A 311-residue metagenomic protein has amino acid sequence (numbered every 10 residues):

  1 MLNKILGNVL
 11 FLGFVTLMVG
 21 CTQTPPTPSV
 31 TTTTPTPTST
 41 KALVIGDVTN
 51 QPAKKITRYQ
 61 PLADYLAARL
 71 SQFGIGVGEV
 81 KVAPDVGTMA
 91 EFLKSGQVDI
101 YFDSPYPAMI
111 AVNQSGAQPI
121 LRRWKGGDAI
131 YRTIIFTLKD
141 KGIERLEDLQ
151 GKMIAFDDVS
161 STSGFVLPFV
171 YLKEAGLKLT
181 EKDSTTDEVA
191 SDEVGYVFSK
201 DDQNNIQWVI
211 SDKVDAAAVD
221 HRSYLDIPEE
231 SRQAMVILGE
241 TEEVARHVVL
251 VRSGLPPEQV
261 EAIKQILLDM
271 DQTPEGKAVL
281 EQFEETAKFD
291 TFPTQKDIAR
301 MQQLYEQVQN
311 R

Functional and structural regions predicted by a protein language model:
L2-G13, L17-T88, Q97, K277-R311: N-terminal hydrophobic or amphipathic helices and topogenic motifs
T40-R69, Y131-Q207: Bilobed "Venus flytrap"/periplasmic-binding protein-like clamshell domains and structurally analogous long
A42-V48, L121-T137, V189-S191, Y224-D271 (+2 more regions): Periplasmic-binding protein-like
V44-T49, V82-V86, G96-S115, R123-W124 (+3 more regions): Beta->alpha turn/N-cap motifs
R58, L62, D85, M89 (+10 more regions): Stable alpha-helical elements in mature extracytoplasmic
E91-D148, V159, P168: Acidic, polar ligand-binding/catalytic clefts
L93-K94, L149, V209-I210, I263: Hydrophobic residues within well-ordered alpha-helices
F102-S115, P168-E174, Q207-M235, E243: A ligand-binding cleft/hinge motif common to bilobed small-molecule-binding domains
